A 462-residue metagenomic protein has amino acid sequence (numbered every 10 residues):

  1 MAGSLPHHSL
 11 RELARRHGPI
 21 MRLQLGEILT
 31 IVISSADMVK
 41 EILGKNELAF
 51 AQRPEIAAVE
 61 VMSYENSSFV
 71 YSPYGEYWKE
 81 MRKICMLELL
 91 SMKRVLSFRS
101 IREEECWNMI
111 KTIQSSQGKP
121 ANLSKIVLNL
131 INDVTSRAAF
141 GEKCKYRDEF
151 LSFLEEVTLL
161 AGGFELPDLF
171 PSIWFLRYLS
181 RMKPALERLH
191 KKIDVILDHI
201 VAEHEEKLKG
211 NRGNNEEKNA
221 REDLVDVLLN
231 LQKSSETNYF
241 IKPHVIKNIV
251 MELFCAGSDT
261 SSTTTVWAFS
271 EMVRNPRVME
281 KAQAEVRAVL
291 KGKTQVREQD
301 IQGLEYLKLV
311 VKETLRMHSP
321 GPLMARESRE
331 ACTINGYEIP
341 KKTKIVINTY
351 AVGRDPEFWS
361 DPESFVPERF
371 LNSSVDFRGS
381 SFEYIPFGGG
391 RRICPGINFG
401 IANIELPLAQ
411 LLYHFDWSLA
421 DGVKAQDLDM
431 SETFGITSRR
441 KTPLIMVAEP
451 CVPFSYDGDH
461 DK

Functional and structural regions predicted by a protein language model:
M1-G18, V195, P276, R297-Y337 (+4 more regions): Conserved cytochrome P450 K-helix E-x-x-R motif and the immediately C-terminal K′/meander segment
M1-S97, I101, N122, V127-V134 (+2 more regions): Cytochrome P450 substrate-recognition site 1
V32-I42, L48-A51, A138-F150, S258-A284 (+5 more regions): Classical protein tyrosine phosphatase
P54-M62, L96-T265, K281, E298-Q299: Cytochrome P450 heme-thiolate monooxygenase catalytic core
K145, P276-V278, I397-T437: Cytochrome P450 heme-binding "Cys pocket" and the immediately downstream C-terminal segment
M251, S373-I404, D429-T433: Cytochrome P450 heme-thiolate "Cys pocket" and heme-binding signature region
I301, A325, I347-V375: Conserved cytochrome P450 K-helix/beta-meander segment immediately N-terminal to the heme-binding cysteine loop
I436-K462: C-terminal helix/juxtamembrane-tail motif
